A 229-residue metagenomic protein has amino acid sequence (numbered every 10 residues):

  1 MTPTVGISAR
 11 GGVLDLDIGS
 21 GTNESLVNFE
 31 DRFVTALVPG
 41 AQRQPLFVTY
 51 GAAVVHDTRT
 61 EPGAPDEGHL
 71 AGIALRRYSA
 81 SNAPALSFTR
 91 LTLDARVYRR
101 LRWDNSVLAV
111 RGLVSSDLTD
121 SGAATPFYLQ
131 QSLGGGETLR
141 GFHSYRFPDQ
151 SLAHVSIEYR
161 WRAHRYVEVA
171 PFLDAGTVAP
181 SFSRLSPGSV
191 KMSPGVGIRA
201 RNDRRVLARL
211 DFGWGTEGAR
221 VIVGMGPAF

Functional and structural regions predicted by a protein language model:
M1-N23, T35: Transmembrane beta-barrel wall of Gram-negative outer-membrane proteins
P3-I7, L16, E61-G63, W103-S106 (+2 more regions): Repeated loop/turn-to-beta-strand initiation elements of outer-membrane beta-barrel proteins
L14, N23-R32, R90-T92, A124-G134 (+2 more regions): Flexible, surface-exposed loop regions and adjacent strand-edge segments of Gram-negative outer-membrane beta-barrel
E30-R43, F47-H164, V169-F172, A179-P180: C-terminal outer-membrane beta-barrel translocator/porin domains of Gram-negative envelope proteins and their
A52, V196-D203, G218-F229: Outer-membrane beta-barrel "beta-signal"
R184-G197, N202: A short alpha/beta connector and helix-capping loop motif
F212-G218: A short, acidic, flexible beta-alpha connecting loop/helix-capping segment that sits on the rim of active
